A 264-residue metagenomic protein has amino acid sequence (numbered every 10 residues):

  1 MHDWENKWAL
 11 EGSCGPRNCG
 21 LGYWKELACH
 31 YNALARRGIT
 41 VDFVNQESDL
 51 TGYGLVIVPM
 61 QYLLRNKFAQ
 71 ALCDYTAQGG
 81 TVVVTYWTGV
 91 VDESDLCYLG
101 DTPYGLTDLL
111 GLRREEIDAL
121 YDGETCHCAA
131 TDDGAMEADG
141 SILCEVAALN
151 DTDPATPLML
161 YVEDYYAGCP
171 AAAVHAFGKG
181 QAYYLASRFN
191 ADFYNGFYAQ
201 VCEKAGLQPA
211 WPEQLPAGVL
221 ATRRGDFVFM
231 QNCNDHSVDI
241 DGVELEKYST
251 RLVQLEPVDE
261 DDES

Functional and structural regions predicted by a protein language model:
M1-S264: Carbohydrate-binding surfaces of carbohydrate-active enzymes
